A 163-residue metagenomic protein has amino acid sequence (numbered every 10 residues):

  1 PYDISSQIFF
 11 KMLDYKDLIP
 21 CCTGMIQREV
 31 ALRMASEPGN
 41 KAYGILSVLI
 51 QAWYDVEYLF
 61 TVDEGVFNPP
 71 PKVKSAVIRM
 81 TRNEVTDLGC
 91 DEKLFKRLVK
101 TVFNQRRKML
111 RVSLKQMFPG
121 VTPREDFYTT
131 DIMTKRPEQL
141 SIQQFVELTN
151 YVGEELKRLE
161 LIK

Functional and structural regions predicted by a protein language model:
P1: Membrane-embedded helix-turn/re-entrant segments that form the catalytic/gating core of multi-pass membrane enzymes
I4-P137, E147, G153-K163: Class I S-adenosyl-L-methionine
Q144: Ca2+-coordinating acidic residues in Ca2+-binding motifs
